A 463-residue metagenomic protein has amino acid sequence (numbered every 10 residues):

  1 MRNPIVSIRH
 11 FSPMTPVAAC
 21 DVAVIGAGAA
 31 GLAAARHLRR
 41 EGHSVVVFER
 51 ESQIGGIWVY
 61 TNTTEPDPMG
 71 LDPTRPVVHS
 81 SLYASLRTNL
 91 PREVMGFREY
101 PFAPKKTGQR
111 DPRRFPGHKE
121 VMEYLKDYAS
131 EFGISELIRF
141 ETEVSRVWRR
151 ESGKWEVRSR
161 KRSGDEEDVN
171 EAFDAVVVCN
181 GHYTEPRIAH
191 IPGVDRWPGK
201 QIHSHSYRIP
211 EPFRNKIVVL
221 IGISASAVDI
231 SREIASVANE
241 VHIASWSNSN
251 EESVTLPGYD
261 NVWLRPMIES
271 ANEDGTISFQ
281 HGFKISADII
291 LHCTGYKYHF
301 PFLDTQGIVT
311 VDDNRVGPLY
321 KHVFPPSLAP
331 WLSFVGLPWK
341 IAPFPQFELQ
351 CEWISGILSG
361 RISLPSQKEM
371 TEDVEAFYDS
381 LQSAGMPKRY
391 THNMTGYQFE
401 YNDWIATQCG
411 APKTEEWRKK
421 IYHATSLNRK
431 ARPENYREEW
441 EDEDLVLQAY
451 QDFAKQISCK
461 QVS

Functional and structural regions predicted by a protein language model:
P16-V47, A227-S231: N-terminal Rossmann-like FAD-binding beta1-loop-alpha1 element of flavoenzymes
A23, R39-E65, E240-N250: Glycine-rich FAD pyrophosphate-binding loop
I25, V144, N170-Y183, V218-I221 (+1 more regions): Short hydrophobic core segments
S52-D127, H322-S327, E372-T395, D403: Glycine-rich active-site loop/strand segments that organize a redox cofactor
P101-A175, N180, T184: Feature captures the FAD/FMN-dependent oxidoreductase FAD-binding
F102-A103, G117-Y124, S130, G153 (+5 more regions): Glycine-rich dinucleotide-binding loop and its adjacent helix/turn
R146, E171, R232-N314, L328 (+1 more regions): A Rossmann-like FAD-binding core segment of flavoenzymes
L319, W331-S463: C-terminal, flexible cofactor-proximal segment of oxidoreductases
